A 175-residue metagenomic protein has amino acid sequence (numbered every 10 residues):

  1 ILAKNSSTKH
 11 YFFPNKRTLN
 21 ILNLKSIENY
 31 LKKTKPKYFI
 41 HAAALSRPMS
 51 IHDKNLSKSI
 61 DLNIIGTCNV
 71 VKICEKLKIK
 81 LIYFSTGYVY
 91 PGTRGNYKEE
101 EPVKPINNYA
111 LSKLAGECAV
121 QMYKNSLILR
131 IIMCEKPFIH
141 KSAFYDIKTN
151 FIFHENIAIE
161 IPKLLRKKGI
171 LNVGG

Functional and structural regions predicted by a protein language model:
S7-Y30: Adenosine-cofactor binding site in Rossmann-like domains, unifying the SAM/SAH pocket of S-adenosylmethionine-dependent
P14, F39-A43, L81-G87, L129-I131: SDR active-site strand-loop-helix element
L22, K54, K58-N69, V103 (+2 more regions): Glycine-rich NAD(P)-binding loop of the Rossmann-fold in SDR/ketoreductase-type enzymes
L24-L62, I73: NAD(P)H-binding glycine-rich loop region in Rossmannoid oxidoreductase-like domains and their noncatalytic homologs
C68-K104: Conserved Rossmann-fold NAD(P)-dependent oxidoreductase catalytic core, especially the SDR/UDP-sugar
E101, P105-S112, D146, N150-H154: The catalytic Tyr-centered alpha-helix of NAD(P)H-dependent dehydrogenases
K104-I132: Active-site Tyr-X1-5-Lys
H140-G169: Substrate-positioning beta->alpha
